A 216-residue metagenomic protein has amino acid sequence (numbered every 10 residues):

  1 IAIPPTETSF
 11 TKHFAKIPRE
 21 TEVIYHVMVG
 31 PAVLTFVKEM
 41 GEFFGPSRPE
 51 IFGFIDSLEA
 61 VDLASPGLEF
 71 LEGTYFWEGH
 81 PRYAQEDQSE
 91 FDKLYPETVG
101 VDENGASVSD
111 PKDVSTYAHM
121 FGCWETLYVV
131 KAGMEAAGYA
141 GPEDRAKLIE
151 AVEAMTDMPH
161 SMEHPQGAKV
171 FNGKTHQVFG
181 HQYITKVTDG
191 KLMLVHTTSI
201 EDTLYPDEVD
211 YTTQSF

Functional and structural regions predicted by a protein language model:
I1-P46: Extracellular/periplasmic Venus flytrap/periplasmic-binding protein
I1-P5, H26-G30, F54-L58, W77-P81 (+1 more regions): Active-site-proximal beta-strand/loop segments in catalytic clefts of secreted hydrolases
I3, V23-V27, P81-Q85, M120 (+1 more regions): Hydrophobic alpha-helical scaffolding
T6, F10-H13, V29-F36, D87-F91 (+4 more regions): Stable alpha-helical elements in mature extracytoplasmic
I17-R19, F43-P46, G67-F70, T175-V178 (+1 more regions): Extracellular/periplasmic catalytic domains that process cell-envelope and extracellular macromolecules
M40-T126, M134-Y139, V195-F216: Extracellular/periplasmic periplasmic-binding protein-like sensory domains
N104-L127, K131-H196, Q214-F216: Segments of small-molecule ligand-sensing domains
